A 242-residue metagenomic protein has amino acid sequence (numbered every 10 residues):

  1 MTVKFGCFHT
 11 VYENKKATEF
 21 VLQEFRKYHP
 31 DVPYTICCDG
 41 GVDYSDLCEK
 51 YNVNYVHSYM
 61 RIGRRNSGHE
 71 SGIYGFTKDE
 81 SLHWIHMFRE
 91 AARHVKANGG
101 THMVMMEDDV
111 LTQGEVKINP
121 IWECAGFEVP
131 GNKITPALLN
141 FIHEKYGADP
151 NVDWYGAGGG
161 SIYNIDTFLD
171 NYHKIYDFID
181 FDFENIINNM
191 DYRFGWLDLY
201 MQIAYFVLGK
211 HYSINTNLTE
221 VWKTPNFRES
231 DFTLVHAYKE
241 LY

Functional and structural regions predicted by a protein language model:
M1-Q23: N-proximal low-complexity "stem/linker" segments adjacent to membrane-targeting elements
Q23-V32: Short, acidic, metal-binding catalytic loop of nucleotide-sugar glycosyltransferases
Y34-T35, M103: Hydrophobic/aromatic residues located in beta-strands of well-ordered beta-sheets within soluble catalytic
C37, V42-G100: Active-site-proximal specificity loops/subdomain of glycosyltransferases
G100, I121-C124, K210: Short, high-confidence coil segments that cap the C-terminus of an alpha-helix and link into the following beta-strand
G100-L111: Short beta-strand-to-loop acidic/aromatic patch adjacent to the donor-nucleotide binding site
T112-I187, F194-W196, Q202: Conserved catalytic core of nucleotide-sugar-dependent glycosyltransferases
F178-Y242: C-terminal catalytic/acceptor-binding lobe
